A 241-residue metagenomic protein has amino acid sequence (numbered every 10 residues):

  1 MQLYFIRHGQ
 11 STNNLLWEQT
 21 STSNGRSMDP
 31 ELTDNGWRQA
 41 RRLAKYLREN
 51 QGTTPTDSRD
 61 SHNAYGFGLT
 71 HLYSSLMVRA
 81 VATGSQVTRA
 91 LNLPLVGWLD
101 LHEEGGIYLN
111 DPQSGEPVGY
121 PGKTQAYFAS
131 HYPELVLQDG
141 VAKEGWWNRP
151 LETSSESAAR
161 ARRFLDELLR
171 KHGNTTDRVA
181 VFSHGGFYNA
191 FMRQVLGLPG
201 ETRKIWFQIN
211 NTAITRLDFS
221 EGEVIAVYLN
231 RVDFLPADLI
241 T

Functional and structural regions predicted by a protein language model:
M1-L3, E104-S130, R170, N174-D177 (+1 more regions): Acidic, low-complexity terminal tails and accessory targeting/binding regions of phosphate-metabolizing enzymes
M1-T70, R89-L93, D111, E221-T241: An N-terminal RHG(E/S)-centered segment typical of histidine phosphatases
Q2-I6, Y73, D177-S183: Beta-strand elements within well-structured catalytic alpha/beta cores of enzymes that handle phosphate/sulfate esters
H8, V96, D100, H184: Active-site glycine-centered loops adjacent to acidic/histidine catalytic or metal-binding residues that shape
R41-L137: Phosphate-coordination/substrate-recognition cap region in phosphate-metabolizing enzymes
Y127-S154: Short glycine/proline- and acidic residue-enriched helix-loop micro-motifs that form flexible lids or anion-recognition
G185-N189, S220: GST superfamily/GST-like fold recognition
